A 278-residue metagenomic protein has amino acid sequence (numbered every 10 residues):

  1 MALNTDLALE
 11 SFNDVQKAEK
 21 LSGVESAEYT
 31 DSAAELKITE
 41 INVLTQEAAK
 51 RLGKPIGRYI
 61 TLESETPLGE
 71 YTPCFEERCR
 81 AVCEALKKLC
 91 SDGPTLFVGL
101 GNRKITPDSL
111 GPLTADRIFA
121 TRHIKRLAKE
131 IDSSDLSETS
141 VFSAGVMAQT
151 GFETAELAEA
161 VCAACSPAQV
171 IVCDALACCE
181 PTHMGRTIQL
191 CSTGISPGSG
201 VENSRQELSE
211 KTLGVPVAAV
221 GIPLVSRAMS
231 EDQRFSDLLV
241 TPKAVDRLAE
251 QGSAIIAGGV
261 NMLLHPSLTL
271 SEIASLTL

Functional and structural regions predicted by a protein language model:
M1-I56: N-terminal amphipathic/basic leader segments beginning at the initiator methionine
A48-S91: An N-terminal, well-structured beta->alpha segment
G57, P73, E77, A81 (+4 more regions): Conserved active-site and cofactor/substrate-binding residues in soluble primary-metabolism enzymes
E63-E65, P94-I105, V141-G145: Short glycine-rich or small-residue beta-strand-to-loop segments that form or flank ligand, phosphate, metal/Fe-S
L100-S109, A148, A175-C179: Gly/Ser/Thr-rich loops at beta-strand to alpha-helix junctions that form or flank small-molecule/cofactor-binding
N102-S137, V141: Glycine-rich phosphate/diphosphate-binding loop of Rossmann-like nucleotide-binding domains
D132-C162, S166: A structural-propensity feature for long, helix-poor, extended segments
F142-S143, E156, V172-L278: A structural signal for small-residue-enriched, beta-sheet-centric alpha/beta enzyme cores and oligomeric scaffold folds
